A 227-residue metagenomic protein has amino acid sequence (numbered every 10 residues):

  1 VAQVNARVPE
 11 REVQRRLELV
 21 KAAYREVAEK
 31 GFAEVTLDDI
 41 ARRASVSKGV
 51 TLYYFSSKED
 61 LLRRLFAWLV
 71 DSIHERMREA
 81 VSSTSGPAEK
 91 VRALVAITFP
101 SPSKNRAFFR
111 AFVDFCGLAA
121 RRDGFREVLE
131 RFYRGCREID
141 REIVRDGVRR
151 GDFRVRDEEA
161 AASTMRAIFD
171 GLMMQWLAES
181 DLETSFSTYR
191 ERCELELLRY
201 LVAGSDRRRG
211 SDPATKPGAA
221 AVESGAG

Functional and structural regions predicted by a protein language model:
Q3-R7, K21, E29, L65-L94: Amphipathic alpha-helical linker/stalk segments
R15, K58, L65, L69 (+7 more regions): Hydrophobic/aromatic residues within well-ordered alpha-helical segments
E18, A22-D60, R64: Helix-turn-helix
A22, E26, I97, I168-Q175: Amphipathic alpha-helical interface segments
E29-A33, T84, N105, R150: Short coil/turn segments at alpha/beta junctions that flank glycine-rich nucleotide-binding fingerprints
R64, R78-F108, E159-M165, R190 (+1 more regions): Hydrophobic alpha-helical connector segments
K90, S103-E127: Amphipathic alpha-helical segments used for helix-helix packing
G124-E130, R134, V148-L197, G204-P217 (+1 more regions): Hydrophobic/aromatic-rich alpha-helical bundle segments in the mid-to-C-terminal region
